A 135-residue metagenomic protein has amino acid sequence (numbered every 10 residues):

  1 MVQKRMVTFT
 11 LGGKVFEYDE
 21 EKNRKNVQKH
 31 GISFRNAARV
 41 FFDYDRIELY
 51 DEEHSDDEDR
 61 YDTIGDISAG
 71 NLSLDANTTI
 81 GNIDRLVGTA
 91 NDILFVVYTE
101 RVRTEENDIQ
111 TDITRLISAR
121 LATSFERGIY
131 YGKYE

Functional and structural regions predicted by a protein language model:
M1-E135: Ribonuclease/tRNase effector modules and their secretory precursors
